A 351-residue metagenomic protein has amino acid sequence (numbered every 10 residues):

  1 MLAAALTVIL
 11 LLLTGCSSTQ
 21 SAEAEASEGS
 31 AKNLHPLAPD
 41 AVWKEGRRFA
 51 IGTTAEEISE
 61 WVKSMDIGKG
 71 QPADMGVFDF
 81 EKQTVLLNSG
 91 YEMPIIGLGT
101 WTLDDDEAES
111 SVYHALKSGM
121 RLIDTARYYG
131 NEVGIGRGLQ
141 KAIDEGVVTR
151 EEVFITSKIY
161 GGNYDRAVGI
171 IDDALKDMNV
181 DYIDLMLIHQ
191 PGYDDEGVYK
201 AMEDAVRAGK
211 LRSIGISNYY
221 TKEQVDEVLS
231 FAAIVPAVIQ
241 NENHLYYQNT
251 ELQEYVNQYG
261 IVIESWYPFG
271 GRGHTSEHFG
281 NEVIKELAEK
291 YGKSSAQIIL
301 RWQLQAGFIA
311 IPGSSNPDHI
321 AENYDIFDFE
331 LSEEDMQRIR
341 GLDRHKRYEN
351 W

Functional and structural regions predicted by a protein language model:
M1-V8: Sec-dependent N-terminal signal peptides
L12-G15: C-terminal motif of bacterial Sec signal peptides marking the signal peptidase cleavage site
S17-T19: Bacterial signal peptide processing site
G29-V153, F269-G270: N-terminal binding-site loop/beta-alpha segment at the start of enzyme catalytic domains that lines or forms
P36, A50, Q190-W351: Beta/alpha (TIM)-barrel catalytic core signal, keyed to glycine-rich beta->alpha loops juxtaposed to Asp/Glu that bind
W101-D106, A126-G134, Y160-D165, P191-D195 (+2 more regions): Acidic-and-aromatic substrate-binding clefts and catalytic sites of carbohydrate-active enzymes
L103-L116, N163-N179, G197, K222-D226: Short, acidic/polar
V168-L187, D204-A208: CE4/NodB-like, metal-dependent polysaccharide N-deacetylase domain that modifies extracellular/periplasmic N-acetylated
